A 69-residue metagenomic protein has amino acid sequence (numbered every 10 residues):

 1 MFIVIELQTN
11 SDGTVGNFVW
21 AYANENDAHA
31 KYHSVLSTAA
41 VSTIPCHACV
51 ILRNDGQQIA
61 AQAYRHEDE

Functional and structural regions predicted by a protein language model:
M1-F18, I44-P45: Short aromatic-glycine-(Arg/Gly/Cys) micro-motifs in beta-strand/loop hairpins
V4, A23, R65-H66: Intrinsically disordered, low-complexity regulatory regions of eukaryotic regulatory proteins
N10, N26-A28, Q57: Residues that cap or initiate secondary-structure elements
T14-A30: A short, exposed loop/beta-hairpin motif centered on an aromatic-Gly-Thr core
H33: Exposed aromatic-hydrophobic patches
L36-E69: Short, mixed-charge low-complexity intrinsically disordered segments
